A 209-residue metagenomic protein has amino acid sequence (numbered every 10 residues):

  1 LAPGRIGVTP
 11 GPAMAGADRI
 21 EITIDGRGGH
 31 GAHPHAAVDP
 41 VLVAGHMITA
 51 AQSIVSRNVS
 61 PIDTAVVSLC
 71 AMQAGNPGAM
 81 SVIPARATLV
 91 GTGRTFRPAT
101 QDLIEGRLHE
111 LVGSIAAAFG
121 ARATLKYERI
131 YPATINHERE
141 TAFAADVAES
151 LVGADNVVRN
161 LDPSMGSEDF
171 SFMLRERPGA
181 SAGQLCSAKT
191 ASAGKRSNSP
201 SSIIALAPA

Functional and structural regions predicted by a protein language model:
L1-P84, S167-E168: Histidine/acidic-residue-rich, glycine-tolerant segments that coordinate divalent metal ions
I22-G26, A87-T95, K126-R129: Short, hydrophobic beta-strand segments
H30, A44, G91, A144 (+1 more regions): Divalent metal-coordination and catalytic microenvironments
V43, S81-E105: A conserved active-site cap/scaffold subdomain adjacent to cofactor or substrate pockets
M47, L103-G113, F143: Short amphipathic alpha-helices in soluble, non-transmembrane regions that often serve as interface/regulatory elements
V55-V66, A117-K126, A154-P163: Flexible, glycine/charged-enriched surface loops at secondary-structure junctions
S68-G75, A123-A142, N160-S171, A205-A207: A short beta-alpha structural unit
R159-A209: Zn-dependent metallopeptidase/amidohydrolase metal-coordination segment
